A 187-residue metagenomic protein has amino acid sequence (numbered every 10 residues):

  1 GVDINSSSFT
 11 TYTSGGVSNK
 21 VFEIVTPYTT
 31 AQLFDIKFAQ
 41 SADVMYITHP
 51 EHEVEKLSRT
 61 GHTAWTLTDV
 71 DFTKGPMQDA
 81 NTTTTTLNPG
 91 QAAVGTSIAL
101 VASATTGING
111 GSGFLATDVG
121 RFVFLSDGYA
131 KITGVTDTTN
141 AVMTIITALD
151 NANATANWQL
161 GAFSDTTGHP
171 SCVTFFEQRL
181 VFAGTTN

Functional and structural regions predicted by a protein language model:
G1-S14, T185-N187: Beta-propeller domains
D3, L57-S58: Structural recognition of the beta-propeller blade-terminating site
S7-F38: Blade-loop segments of beta-propeller domains
Y12-E23, R59, A64-W158: Autoprocessing Asn-cyclization modules and mimics
T29-S41, F163-E177: Structural signature of eukaryotic scaffold interfaces centered on beta-propeller domains
D43-T48, L180-A183: Short beta-strand elements that form the blades of beta-propeller/WD-repeat-like and other beta-sheet-rich scaffold
E53-L57, N187: Structural motif
G161-F163, G184: Acidic low-complexity intrinsically disordered regions
